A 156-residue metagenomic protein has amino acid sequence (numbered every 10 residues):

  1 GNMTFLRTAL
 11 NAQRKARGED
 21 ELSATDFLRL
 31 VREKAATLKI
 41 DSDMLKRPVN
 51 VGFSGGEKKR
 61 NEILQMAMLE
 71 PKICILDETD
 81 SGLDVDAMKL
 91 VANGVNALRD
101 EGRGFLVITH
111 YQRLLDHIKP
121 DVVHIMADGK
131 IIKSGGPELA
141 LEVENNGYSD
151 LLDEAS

Functional and structural regions predicted by a protein language model:
G1-E70: ABC-family P-loop ATPase nucleotide-binding domains
I73-I75: Walker B motif beta-strand of ABC-family P-loop ATPases
E78-T79, D86: Walker B catalytic motif
D84-K89, S134: Conserved D-loop-proximal element of ABC-family nucleotide-binding domains
M88-E101: Helical segment within the ABC ATPase nucleotide-binding domain
R103-H110: Conserved H-loop
Y111-H117: Conserved H-loop
V122, M126, K130-D153: Conserved beta-strand-loop-alpha-helix hinge in the C-terminal portion of ABC ATPase nucleotide-binding domains
